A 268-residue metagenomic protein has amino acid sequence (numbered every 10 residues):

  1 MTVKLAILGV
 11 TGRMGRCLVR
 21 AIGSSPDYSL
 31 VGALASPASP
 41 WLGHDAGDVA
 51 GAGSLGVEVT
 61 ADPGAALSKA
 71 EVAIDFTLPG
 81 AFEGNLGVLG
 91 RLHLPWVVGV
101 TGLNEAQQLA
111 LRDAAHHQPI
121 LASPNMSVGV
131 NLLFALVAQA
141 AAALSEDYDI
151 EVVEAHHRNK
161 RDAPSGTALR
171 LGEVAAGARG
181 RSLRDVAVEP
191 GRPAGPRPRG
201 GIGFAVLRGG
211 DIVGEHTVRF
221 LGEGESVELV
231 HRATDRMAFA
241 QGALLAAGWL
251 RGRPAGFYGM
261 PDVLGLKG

Functional and structural regions predicted by a protein language model:
M1-L5: Extreme N-terminal starter segment of soluble prokaryotic enzymes
A6-L8, R13-L67, E146-G268: C-terminal substrate-binding/catalytic lobe of Rossmann-fold NAD(P)-dependent oxidoreductases
V31, T60, P95-V97, L121: Structural detector of well-ordered beta-strand residues that form the stable sheet scaffold of enzyme domains
S36, T101-L103, N125-S127, A155-R158: Short, ordered loop/turn segments at secondary-structure junctions
G64-G84, G90, L94-P95: Rossmann-like NAD(P)-binding element
T77-L78, T101, V206-R208: Short glycine-/small-residue-rich Rossmann-like dinucleotide-binding loops
G80-L92, G99-L121, N131-A140: Rossmann-fold NAD(P)-binding glycine/threonine-rich loop
